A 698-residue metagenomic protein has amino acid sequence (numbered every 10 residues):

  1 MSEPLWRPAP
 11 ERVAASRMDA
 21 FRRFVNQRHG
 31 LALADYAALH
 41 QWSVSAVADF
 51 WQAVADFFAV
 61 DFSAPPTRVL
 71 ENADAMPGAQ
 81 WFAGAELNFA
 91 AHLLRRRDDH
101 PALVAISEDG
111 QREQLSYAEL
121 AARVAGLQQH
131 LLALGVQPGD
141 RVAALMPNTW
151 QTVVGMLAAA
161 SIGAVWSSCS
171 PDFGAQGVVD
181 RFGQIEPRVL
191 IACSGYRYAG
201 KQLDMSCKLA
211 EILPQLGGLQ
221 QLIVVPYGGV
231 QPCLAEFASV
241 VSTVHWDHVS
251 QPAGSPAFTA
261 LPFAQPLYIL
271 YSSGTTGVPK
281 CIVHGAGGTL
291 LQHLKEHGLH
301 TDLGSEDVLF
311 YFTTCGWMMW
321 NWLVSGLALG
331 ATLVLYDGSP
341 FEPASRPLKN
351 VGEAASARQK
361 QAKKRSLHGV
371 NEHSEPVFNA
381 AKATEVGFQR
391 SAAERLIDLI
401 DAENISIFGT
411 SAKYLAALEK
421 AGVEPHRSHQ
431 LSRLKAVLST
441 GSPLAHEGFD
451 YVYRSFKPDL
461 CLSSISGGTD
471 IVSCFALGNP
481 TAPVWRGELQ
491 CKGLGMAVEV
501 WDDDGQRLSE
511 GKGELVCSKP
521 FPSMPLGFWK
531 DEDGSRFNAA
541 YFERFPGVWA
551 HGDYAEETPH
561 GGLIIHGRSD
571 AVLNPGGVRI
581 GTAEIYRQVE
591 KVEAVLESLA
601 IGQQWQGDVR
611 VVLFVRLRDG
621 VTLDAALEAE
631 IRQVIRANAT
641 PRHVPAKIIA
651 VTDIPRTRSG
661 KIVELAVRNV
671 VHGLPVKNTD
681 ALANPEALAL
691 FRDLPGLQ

Functional and structural regions predicted by a protein language model:
A38-W42, L103-L157, G174-V179, H245-D247 (+1 more regions): Conserved AMP-binding/adenylate-forming core of the ANL superfamily
D99-P101, I223-V224, A238-Y271, V278 (+3 more regions): Conserved pre-ATP/AMP-binding loop-to-beta segment of ANL
P147, V189-K208, G229, G338-F341 (+4 more regions): Adenylate-forming
S161-D247, S411: Structural core segment of the AMP-binding/adenylate-forming
C169, F173-S194, L209, D398-D401 (+8 more regions): AMP-binding/adenylate-forming catalytic core of the ANL superfamily
V224, A637-I662, L674-Q698: AMP-binding/adenylate-forming catalytic domain of the ANL superfamily
G288-V308, G316-S406, A421: Conserved AMP-binding/adenylation subdomain of ANL enzymes
L299, D401, K435-G562, S569-V572 (+1 more regions): Conserved AMP-binding/adenylate-forming
